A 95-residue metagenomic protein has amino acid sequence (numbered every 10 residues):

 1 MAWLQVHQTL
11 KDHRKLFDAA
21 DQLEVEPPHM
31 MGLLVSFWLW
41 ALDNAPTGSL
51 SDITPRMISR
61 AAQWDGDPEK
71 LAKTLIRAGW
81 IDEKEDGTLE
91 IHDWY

Functional and structural regions predicted by a protein language model:
M1-D86, E90-Y95: Positively charged, structured surface patches that bind polyanionic biopolymers
